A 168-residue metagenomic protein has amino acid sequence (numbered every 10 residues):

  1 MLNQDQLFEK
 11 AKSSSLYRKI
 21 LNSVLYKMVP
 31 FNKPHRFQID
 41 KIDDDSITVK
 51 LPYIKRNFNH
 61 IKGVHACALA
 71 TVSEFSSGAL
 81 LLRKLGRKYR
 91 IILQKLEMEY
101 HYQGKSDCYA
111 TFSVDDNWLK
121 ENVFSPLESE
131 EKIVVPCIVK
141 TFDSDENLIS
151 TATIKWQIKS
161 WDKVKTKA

Functional and structural regions predicted by a protein language model:
M1-L16, G104, D115-A168: HotDog/MaoC-like acyl-thioester-processing domains
M1-T48, K167-A168: Non-catalytic linker/capping segments at the edges of enzyme domains
K33, I92, C108, I133-C137: Hydrophobic core residues within well-ordered beta-strands of beta-rich domains
K33-I39, Q94-E99, N122-F124: Short structured motifs
Q38, E97-E99, T111-S113, K140 (+1 more regions): Residues located in well-ordered beta-strands
S46-T48, V64, W156: Soluble, non-transmembrane catalytic domains of enzymes that act on hydrophobic metabolites at membranes
P52, N57-S76: Hot-dog-fold acyl-thioester-processing enzymes
L80-W118: Hydrophobic beta-strand-centered segment that forms part of the acyl-chain substrate-binding groove
